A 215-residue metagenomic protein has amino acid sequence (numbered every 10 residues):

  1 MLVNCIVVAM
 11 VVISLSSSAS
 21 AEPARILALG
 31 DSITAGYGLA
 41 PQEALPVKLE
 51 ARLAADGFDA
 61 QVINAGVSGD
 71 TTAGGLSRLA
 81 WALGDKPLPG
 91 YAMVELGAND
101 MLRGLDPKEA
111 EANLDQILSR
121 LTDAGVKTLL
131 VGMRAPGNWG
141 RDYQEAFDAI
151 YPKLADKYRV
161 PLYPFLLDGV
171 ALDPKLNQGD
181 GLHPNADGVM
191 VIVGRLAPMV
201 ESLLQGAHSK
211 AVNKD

Functional and structural regions predicted by a protein language model:
M1-I6: Bacterial N-terminal signal peptides that target proteins for export
V8-A9, A19: Cleavable N-terminal signal peptides
A9, A73-L76: Short gly/ser/thr-rich secondary-structure transition/capping motifs
S14-S18: N-terminal signal peptide c-region/cleavage motif recognized by signal peptidases
S20-D70, L79-L88: Serine-esterase "nucleophile elbow" of acetyl-processing enzymes
F58, L76-D215: Alpha-helical cap/lid subdomain in secreted, periplasmic, or secretory-pathway luminal O-acyl-processing enzymes
G66, T72-G74, G97: Subtilisin-like peptidase catalytic core
